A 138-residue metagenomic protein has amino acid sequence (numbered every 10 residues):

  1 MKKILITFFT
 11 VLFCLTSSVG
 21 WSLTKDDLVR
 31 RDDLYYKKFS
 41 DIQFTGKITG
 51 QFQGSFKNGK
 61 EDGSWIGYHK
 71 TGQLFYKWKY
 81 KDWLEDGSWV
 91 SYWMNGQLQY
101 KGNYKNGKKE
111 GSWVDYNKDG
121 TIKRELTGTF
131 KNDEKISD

Functional and structural regions predicted by a protein language model:
I4-T16: Sec-dependent N-terminal signal peptides
C14-D138: Glycine/tyrosine- and acidic-biased, solvent-exposed loop/turn segments at the edges of beta-strands
